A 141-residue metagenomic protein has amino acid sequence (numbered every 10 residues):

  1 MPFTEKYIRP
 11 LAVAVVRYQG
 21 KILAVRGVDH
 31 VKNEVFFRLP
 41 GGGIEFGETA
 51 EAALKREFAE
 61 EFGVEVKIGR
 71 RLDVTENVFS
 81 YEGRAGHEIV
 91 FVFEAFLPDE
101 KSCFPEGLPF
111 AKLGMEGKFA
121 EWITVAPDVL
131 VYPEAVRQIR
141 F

Functional and structural regions predicted by a protein language model:
M1-L23, E94: Conserved N-terminal beta-strand and adjoining loop/helix that marks the start of the Nudix/MutT-like hydrolase domain
M1-T4, S80-E82, L108-F110: Short, P/G- and charge-enriched loop/turn segments at secondary-structure junctions
T4-I8, F36, G83-I89, G114-G117: A generic structural micro-feature
V16, V92-F96, E121-T124: Short, well-ordered beta-strand micro-motif
K21-E60: Conserved Nudix-box catalytic region and its N-terminal flanking loop in Nudix hydrolases and closely related
E65-V74: A short coil-to-beta-strand element that immediately follows conserved catalytic motifs
F79-E106: Active-site-adjacent beta-strand/loop module that shapes the phosphate/pyrophosphate-binding cleft
P105-F141: NUDIX/MutT-family hydrolases
